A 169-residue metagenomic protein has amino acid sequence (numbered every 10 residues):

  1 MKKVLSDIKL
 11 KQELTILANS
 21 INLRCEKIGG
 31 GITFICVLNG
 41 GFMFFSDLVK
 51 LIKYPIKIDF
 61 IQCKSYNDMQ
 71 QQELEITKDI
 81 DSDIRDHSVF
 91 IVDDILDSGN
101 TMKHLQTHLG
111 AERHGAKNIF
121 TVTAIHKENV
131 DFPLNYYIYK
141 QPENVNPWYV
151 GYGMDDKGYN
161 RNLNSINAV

Functional and structural regions predicted by a protein language model:
M1-V169: PRPP-associated nucleotide enzymes
